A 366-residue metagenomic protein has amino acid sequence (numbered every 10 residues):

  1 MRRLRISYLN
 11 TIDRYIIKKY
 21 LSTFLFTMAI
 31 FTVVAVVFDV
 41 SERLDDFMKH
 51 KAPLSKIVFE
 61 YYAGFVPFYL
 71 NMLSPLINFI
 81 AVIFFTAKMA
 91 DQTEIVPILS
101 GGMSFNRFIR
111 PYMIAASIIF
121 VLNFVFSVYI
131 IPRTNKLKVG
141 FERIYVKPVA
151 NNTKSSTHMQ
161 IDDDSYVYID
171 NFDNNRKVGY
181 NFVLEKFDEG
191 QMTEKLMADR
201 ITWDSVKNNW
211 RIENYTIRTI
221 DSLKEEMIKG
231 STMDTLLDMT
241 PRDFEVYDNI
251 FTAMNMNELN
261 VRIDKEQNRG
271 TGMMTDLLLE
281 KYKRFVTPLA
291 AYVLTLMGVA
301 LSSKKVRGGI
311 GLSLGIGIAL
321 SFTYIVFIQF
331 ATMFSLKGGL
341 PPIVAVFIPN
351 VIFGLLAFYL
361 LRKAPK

Functional and structural regions predicted by a protein language model:
M1-D163, N174, L223, L237-K366: Transmembrane alpha-helices
I161-K207, R211-Y215: Structural signature for solvent-exposed beta-strand/loop edge elements and short helix-capping sites, enriched
V178, W210, D221-S222, I310: Intrinsically disordered, low-complexity acidic/polar segments
Y180, Q191-E194, I220-G230: A short, polar/proline- and glycine-enriched secondary-structure boundary/capping micro-motif
K229-M239: Non-transmembrane, solvent-exposed beta-strand/loop segments in proteins with extracellular/lumenal exposure or large
